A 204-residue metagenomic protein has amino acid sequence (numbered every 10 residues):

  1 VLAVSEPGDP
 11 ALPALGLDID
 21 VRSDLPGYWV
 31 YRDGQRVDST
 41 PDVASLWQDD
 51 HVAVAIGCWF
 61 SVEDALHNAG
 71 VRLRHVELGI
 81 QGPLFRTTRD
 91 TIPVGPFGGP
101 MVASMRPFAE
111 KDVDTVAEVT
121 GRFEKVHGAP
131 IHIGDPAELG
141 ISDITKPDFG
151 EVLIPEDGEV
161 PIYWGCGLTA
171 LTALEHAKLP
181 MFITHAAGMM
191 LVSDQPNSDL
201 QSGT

Functional and structural regions predicted by a protein language model:
V1-G57, N68, M101-T204: Metallocofactor- and cofactor-centric catalytic cores in central/energy metabolism, strongly enriched
V37-S39, G57-F60, H75-I92, K111: Active-site glycine-rich loop that binds ribose-phosphate moieties when present
V62-E63, L171: Short, well-ordered alpha-helical microsegments
D64-G70: Contiguous hydrophobic, core-forming segments of folded domains
V94-G99: Gly-rich Lys/Arg/Thr-decorated short loops/hinges at beta-loop-alpha junctions or inter-strand turns that position
